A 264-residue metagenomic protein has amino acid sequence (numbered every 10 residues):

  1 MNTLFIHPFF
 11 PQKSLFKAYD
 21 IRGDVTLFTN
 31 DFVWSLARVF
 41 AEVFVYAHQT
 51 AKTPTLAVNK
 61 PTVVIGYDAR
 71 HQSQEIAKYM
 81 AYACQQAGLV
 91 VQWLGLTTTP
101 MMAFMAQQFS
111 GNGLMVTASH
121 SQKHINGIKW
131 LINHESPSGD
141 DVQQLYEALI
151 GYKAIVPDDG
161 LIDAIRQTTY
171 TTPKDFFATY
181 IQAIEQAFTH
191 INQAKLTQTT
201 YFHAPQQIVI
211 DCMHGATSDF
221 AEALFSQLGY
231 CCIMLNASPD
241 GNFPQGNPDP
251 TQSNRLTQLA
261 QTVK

Functional and structural regions predicted by a protein language model:
M1-M80, Q86-A87, T169-I208: An N-terminal, well-structured beta->alpha segment
F5, N126-V263: Gly/Ser/Thr-enriched, mixed-charge loops and adjacent short helices that form phosphate/oxyanion-binding elements
P11-K17, I21, H124-G127, D141 (+1 more regions): Glycine-rich, flexible loop/turn motifs
R22-V25, D68, T97, K129 (+1 more regions): Gly/Ser/Thr-rich beta-alpha loop segments that engage phosphate groups in nucleotides
G23-T29, F104-N112, A154: Generic structural signal for short, solvent-exposed loop/turn connectors between secondary structure elements
T50-T55, T62-I125, L224-K264: N-terminal small/polar loop signature for handling phosphorylated ligands or for N-terminal nucleophile
